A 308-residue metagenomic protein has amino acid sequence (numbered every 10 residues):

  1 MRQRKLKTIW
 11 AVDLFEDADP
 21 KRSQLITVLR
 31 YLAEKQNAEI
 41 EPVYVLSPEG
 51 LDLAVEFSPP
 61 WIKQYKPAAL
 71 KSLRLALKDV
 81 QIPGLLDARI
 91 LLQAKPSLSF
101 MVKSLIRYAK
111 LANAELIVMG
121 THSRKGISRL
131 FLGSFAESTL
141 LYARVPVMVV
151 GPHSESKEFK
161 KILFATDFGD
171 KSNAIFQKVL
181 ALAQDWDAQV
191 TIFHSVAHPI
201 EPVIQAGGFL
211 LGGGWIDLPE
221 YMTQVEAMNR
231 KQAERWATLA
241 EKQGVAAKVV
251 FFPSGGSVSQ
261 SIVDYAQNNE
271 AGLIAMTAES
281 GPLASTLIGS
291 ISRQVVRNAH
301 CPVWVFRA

Functional and structural regions predicted by a protein language model:
M1-P60, G84-L85, K161-L218, T238-V249 (+1 more regions): Small/aliphatic-rich secondary-structure junction motif
M1-R4, E16, S47, P60 (+2 more regions): Structural beta-alpha unit
P42, A88-A94, V149, I192 (+2 more regions): A structural preference for short, hydrophobic beta-strand core positions in alpha/beta folds
P60-S72, G213-K231: A short acidic, glycine-rich active-site loop that binds or catalyzes chemistry on phosphate/adenosine moieties
L116-S138, L273-Q294, N298: Glycine-rich, Arg-bearing micro-motifs that act as flexible, cationic patches
M119-T121, P146-P152, T277, V303-A308: Short beta-strand elements of ligand-binding domains
S134-S154: Short, structured interface segments
